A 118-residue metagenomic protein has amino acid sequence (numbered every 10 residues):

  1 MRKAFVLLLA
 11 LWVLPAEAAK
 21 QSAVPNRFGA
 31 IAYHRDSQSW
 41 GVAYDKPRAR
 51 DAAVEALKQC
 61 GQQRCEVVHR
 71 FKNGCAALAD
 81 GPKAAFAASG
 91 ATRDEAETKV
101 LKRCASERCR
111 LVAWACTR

Functional and structural regions predicted by a protein language model:
R2, E17-R118: Helix-coil modules at protein/domain termini and other flexible surface or pore-lining loops, especially C-terminal
V6-A18: Hydrophobic h-region of N-terminal signal peptides that target proteins for export in Gram-negative bacteria
